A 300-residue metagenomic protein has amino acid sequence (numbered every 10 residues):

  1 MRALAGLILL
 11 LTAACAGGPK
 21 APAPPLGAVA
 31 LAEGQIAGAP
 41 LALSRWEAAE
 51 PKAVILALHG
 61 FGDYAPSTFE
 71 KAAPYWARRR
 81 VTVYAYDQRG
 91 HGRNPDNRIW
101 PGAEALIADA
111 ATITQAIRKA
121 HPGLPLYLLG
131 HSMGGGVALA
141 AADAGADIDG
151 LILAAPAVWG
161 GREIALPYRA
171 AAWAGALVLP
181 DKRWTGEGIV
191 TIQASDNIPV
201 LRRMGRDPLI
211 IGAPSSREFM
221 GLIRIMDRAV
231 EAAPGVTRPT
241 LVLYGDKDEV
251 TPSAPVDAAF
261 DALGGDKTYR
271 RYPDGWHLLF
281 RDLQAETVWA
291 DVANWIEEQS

Functional and structural regions predicted by a protein language model:
G18-A48: N-terminal cap/lid segment of alpha/beta-hydrolase-fold proteins
F61-A73: The serine-hydrolase catalytic nucleophile loop
G62-A65, G92-H121: Catalytic nucleophile-loop/oxyanion-hole region of alpha/beta-hydrolase and closely related hydrolase-like folds
Y75-P95: Conserved alpha/beta-hydrolase
H131-S215: Alpha/beta-hydrolase-fold enzymes
V236, V242-Y244, D248: Short beta-strand/loop motif that positions the catalytic acidic residue of the alpha/beta-hydrolase fold
R238, P252-D261: Short alpha-helix in the alpha/beta-hydrolase fold that links the catalytic acid
T268, P273-S300: Catalytic active-site module of serine/aspartate enzymes centered on a nucleophile-bearing elbow/loop
